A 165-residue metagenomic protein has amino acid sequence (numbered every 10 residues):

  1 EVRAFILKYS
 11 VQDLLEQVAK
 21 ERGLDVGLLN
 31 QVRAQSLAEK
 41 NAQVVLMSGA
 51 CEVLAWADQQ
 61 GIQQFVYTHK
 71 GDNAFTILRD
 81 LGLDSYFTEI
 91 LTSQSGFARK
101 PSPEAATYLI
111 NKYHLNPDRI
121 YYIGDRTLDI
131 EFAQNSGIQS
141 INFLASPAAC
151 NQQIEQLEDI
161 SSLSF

Functional and structural regions predicted by a protein language model:
E1-C51, Q59-Q60: N-terminal helical cap/lid subdomain that shapes the substrate entry/recognition surface in HAD-like hydrolases
F5-I6, V44, F65, R119-Y121: Residue-level marker of alpha-helix boundaries and capping positions
V26-G27, C51, A55-I62, G71-F165: Asp-based, Mg2+/Mn2+-dependent phosphohydrolase catalytic module
T68: Conserved phosphate-coupling serine/threonine residues in phosphotransfer and NTP-handling enzymes
